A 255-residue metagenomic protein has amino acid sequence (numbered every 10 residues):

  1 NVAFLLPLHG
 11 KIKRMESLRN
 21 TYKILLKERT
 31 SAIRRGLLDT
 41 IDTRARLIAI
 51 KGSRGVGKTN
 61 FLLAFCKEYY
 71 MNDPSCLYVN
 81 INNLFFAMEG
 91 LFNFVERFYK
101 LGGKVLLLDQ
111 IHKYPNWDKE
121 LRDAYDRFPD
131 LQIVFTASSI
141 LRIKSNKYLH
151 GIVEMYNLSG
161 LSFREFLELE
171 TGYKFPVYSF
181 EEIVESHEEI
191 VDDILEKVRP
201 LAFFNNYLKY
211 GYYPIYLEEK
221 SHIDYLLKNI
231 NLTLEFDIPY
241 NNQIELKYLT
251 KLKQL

Functional and structural regions predicted by a protein language model:
F4-Y22, T171-L255: Interdomain hinge/linker elements that couple catalytic modules in large macromolecular machines
K27-T43: Pre-Walker A adenine-sensing motif
I50: Hydrophobic anchor at the beta1->P-loop junction of P-loop NTPases
K58: Conserved lysine of the Walker
F61: Hydrophobic positions on the alpha1 helix immediately C-terminal to the Walker A/P-loop
P74-G102: Short glycine-rich substrate-engagement loop in P-loop NTPases that contacts/grips substrate
Q132-S138, N157: Structural recognition of the conserved hydrophobic beta-strand(s) that form the central parallel beta-sheet of P-loop
L141-M155, E170-T171: Short regulatory helix/loop adjacent to the ATP-binding pocket of P-loop NTPases
